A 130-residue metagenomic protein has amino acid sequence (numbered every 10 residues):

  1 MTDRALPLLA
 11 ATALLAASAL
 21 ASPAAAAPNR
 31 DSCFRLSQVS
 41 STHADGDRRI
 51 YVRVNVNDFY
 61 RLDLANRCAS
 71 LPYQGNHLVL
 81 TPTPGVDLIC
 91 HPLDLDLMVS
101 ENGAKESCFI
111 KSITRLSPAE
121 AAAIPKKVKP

Functional and structural regions predicted by a protein language model:
M1-A11: Bacterial N-terminal signal peptides that target proteins for export
D3-R4, S18-P23: Amphipathic/hydrophobic helical signal segments and adjacent flexible N-terminal regions that mediate secretion
A5, Q38, P82-P84: Solvent-exposed, flexible loop/coil residues
L9-A19: Bacterial N-terminal signal peptides
S18, A26, A44, V54 (+2 more regions): A generic structural signal for short, solvent-exposed coil/turn residues that cap or connect secondary-structure
A24-Q74: N-terminal secretory signal peptides
N66-P130: Helix-rich interaction surfaces within compact, conserved domain-sized segments that mediate assembly or partner
